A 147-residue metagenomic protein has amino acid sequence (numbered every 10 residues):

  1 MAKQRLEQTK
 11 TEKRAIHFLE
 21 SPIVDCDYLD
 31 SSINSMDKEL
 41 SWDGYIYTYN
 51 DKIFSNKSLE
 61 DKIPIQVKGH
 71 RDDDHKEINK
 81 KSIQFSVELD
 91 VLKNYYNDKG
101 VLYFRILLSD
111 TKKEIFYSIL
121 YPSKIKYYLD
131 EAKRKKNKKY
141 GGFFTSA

Functional and structural regions predicted by a protein language model:
M1-K13: Interdomain/boundary linker segments immediately adjacent to catalytic/signaling cores
A2, S41-G44, K57, D61-P64 (+4 more regions): Aromatic-enriched hydrophobic runs in primary sequence
K10-F85: Catalytic centers of nucleases
S86-D90: Helix N-cap / beta->alpha transition motif
V91-A147: Acidic metal-coordinating catalytic centers involved in nucleic-acid phosphodiester chemistry
